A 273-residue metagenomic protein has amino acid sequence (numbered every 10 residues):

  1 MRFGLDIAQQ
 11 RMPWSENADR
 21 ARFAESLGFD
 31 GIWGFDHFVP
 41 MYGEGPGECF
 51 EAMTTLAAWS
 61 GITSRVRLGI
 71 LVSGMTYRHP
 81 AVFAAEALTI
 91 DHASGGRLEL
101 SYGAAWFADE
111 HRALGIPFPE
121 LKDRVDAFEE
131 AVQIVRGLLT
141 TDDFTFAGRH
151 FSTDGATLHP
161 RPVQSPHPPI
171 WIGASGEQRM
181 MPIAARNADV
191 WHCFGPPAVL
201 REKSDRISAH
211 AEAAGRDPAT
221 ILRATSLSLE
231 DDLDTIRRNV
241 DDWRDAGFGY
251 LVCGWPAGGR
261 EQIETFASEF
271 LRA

Functional and structural regions predicted by a protein language model:
M1-A273: Active-site-adjacent structural elements that line small-molecule/cofactor binding pockets in enzymes
